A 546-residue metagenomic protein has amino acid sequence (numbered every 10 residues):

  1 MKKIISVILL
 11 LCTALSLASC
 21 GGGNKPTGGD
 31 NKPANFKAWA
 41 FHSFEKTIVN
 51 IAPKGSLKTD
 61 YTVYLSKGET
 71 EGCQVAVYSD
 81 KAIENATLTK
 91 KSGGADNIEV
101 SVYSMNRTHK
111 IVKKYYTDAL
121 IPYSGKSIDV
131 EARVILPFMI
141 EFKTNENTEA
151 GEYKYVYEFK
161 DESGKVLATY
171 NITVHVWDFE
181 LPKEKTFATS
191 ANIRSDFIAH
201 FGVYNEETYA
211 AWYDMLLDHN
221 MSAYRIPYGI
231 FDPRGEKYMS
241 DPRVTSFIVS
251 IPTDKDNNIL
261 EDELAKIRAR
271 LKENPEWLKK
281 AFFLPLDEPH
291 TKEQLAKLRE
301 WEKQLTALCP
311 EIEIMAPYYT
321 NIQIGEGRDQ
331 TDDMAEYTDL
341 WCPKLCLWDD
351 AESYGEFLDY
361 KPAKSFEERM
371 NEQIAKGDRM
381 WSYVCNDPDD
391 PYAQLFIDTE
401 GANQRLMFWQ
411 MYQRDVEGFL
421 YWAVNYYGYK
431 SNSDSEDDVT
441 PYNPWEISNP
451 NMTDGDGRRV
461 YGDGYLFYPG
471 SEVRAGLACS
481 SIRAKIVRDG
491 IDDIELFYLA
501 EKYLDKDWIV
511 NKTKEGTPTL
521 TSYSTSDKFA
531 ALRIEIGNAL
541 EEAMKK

Functional and structural regions predicted by a protein language model:
S16-S19: C-terminal motif of bacterial Sec signal peptides marking the signal peptidase cleavage site
N31-L57, T70, D80-I140, T148: Surface-exposed binding patches on compact interaction domains or structured appendages
A76-A86, G125-K185: Extended acidic/polar, glycine-enriched regions that form or flank non-catalytic beta-rich accessory modules
L167-D254, R268, K272-A281, D287: An acidic-aromatic substrate-binding cleft motif
L216-L217, R234-F247, E263-L278, L305-C309 (+2 more regions): Acidic (Asp/Glu)-rich catalytic clusters
A269-K292, L298, K303-N321, S433-K546: Catalytic domains of carbohydrate-active enzymes that cleave complex glycans
I374-G401: Active-site clefts of carbohydrate-active enzymes
T399-P450: Substrate-binding cleft of secreted/luminal carbohydrate-active enzymes
